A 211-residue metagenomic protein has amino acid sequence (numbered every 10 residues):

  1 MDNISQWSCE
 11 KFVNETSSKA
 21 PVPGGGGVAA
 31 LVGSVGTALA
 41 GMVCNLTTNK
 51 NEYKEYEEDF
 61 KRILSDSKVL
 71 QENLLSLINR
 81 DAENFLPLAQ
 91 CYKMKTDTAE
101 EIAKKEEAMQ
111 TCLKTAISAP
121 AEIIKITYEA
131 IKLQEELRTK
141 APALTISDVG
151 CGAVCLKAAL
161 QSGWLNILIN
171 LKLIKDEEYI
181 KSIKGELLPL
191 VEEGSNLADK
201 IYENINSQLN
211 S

Functional and structural regions predicted by a protein language model:
I4-V22: Short, hydrophobic/aliphatic alpha-helical segments
I4-W7, E122, I169-N170: Polytopic transmembrane helical bundles with strong interfacial aromatic enrichment
S18-L39, T145-G163: Conserved phosphate/anionic-ligand binding catalytic regions in large, soluble enzymes, centered on
L39-D59: Phosphate-handling active-site elements
E52-L88, L190: A structural-propensity feature for long, helix-poor, extended segments
S67-L74, P120, T127, L187-G194 (+1 more regions): Amphipathic alpha-helical coiled-coil segments
D81, F85-C155: Amphipathic alpha-helical interface segments
A130, T145-N204, S211: Preference for long, well-ordered alpha-helical segments
